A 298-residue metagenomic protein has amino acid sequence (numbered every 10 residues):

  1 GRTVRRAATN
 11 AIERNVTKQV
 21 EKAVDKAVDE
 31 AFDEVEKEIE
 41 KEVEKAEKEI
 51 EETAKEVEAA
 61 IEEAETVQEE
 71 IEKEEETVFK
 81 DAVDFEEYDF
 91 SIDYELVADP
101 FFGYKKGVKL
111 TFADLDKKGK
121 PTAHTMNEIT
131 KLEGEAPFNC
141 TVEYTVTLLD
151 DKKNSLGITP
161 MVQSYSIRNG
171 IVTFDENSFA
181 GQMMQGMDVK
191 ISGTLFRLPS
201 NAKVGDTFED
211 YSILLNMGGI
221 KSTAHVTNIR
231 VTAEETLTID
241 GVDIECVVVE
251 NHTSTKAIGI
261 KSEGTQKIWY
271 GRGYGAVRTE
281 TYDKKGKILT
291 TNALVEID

Functional and structural regions predicted by a protein language model:
T3-E87, I92-Y94: Amphipathic, non-transmembrane alpha-helical stretches in extra-cytosolic proteins
V57, I61, I71, F79 (+6 more regions): Extended hydrophobic/Leu-rich segments
E70-D84, Y165-F179, D206-E209, I213: Short beta-strand/loop turn elements enriched in aromatics
F79-C140, T145-T147, K152-G157, L214-D298: Acidic, serine/threonine-rich low-complexity disordered tracts
L110, E176-D240: Secreted/surface-exposed cysteine- and glycine-rich disulfide frameworks
T145-L195: An acidic-aromatic
T159-N169, V189-A202, G259-T265, N292-D298: A broadly tuned preference for mixed-charge, low-complexity surface segments
